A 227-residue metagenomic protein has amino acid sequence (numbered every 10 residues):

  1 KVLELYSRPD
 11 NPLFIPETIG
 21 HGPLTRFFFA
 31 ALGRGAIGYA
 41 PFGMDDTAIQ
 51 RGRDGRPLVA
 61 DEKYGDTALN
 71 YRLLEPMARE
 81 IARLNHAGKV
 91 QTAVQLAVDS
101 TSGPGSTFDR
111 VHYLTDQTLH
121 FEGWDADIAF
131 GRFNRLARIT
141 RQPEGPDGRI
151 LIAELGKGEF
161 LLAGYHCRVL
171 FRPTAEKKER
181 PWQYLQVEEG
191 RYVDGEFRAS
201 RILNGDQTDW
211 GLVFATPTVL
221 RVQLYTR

Functional and structural regions predicted by a protein language model:
K1-F28: Glycoside hydrolase catalytic-domain groove-lining segments
V2, H21-L24, T47-Q50, V169-L170: Flexible loop/turn segments at secondary-structure boundaries
Y6, F27, A31, Q50 (+6 more regions): Aromatic-residue detector
F14-G22, Y39-A48, Y184-F197, R201-I202: A generic structural motif
F29-C167: Aromatic- and carboxylate-lined catalytic core of secreted/periplasmic carbohydrate-active enzymes
L119-R227: C-terminal beta-sandwich/jelly-roll accessory domains of carbohydrate-active enzymes
